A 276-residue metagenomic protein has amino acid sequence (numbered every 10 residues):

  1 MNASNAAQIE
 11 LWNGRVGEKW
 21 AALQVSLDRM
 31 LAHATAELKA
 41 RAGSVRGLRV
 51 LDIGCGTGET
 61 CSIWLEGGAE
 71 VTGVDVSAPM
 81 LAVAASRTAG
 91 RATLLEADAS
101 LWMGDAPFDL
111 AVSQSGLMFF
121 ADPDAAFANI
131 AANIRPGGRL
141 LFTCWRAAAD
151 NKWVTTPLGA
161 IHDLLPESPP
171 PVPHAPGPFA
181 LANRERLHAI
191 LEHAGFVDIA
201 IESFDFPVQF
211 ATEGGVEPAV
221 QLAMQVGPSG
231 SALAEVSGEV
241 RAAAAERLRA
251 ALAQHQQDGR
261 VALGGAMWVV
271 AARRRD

Functional and structural regions predicted by a protein language model:
M1-R46, E59-I63, M80-V83, R87 (+1 more regions): Conserved class I S-adenosyl-L-methionine
L27, D124, R139-T212: Conserved catalytic/acceptor-binding region of the Class I
D28-L31, T57, P178-D276: Conserved Class I S-adenosyl-L-methionine
R49, G138-R139: Short glycine-centered segments of the SAM/dcSAM-binding site in methyltransferase folds
R49-W102, A125: Class I SAM-dependent methyltransferase SAM/SAH-binding core
S100-A111: A short acidic, Gly/Pro-enriched loop at the edge of an enzyme's catalytic core that lines a small-molecule cofactor
L110-P123, R146: A short SAM/SAH-binding and catalytic strip from SAM-dependent methyltransferases
F120-A121, I134-P136: Helix-to-beta-strand junctions that scaffold the AdoMet/dcAdoMet cofactor pocket in Class I SAM-dependent enzymes
